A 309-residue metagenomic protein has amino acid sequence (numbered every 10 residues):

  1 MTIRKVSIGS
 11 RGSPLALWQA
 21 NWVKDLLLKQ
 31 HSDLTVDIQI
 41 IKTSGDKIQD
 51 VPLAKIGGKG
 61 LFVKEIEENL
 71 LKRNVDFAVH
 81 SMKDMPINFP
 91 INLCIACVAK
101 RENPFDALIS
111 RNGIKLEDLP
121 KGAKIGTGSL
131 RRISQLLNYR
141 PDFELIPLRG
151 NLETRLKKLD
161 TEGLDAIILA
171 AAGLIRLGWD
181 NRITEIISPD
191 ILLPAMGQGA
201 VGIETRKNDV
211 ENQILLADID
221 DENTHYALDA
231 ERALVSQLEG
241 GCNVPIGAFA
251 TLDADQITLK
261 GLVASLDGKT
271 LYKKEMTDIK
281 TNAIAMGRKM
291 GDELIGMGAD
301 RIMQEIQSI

Functional and structural regions predicted by a protein language model:
M1-L17, D106-K121: N-terminal/domain-start segments enriched in small and hydrophobic, helix-friendly residues, covering either
T2-I48, K55, V63, N138-I309: Small-molecule-sensing regulatory modules
V51-D76: Short, structured active-site "lid" loops
N69, M85-P90: Extracytoplasmic loops/domains of multi-pass membrane proteins
V75-V79, D165-A166: Short, Asp-centered acidic motifs that coordinate Mg2+ and/or phosphate in catalytic or ligand-binding sites
M82-K83, I91-D142: A conserved helix-loop-strand patch within extracytoplasmic ligand-binding domains of the periplasmic binding
M82-M85, A172-L174: Short glycine-rich anion-binding loops that position phosphate/pyrophosphate groups of nucleotides and phosphorylated
